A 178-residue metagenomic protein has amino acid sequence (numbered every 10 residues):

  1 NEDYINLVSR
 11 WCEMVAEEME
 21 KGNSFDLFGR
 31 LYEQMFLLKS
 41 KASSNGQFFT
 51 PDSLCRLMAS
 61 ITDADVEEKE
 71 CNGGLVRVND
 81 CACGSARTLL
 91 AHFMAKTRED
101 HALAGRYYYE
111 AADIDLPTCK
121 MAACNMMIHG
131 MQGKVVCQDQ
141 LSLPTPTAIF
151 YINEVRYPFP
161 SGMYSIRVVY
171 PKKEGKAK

Functional and structural regions predicted by a protein language model:
N1-L37: A short N-terminal interaction module
Y4, Y32, Y107-Y109, H129 (+4 more regions): Sequence-level detector for tyrosine residue identity
E18-G22, K39-A42, D65-V76: Intrinsically disordered, low-complexity coil segments
M19-N23, G46-T50, E110, I114: Conserved aromatic-histidine-acidic binding/catalytic patches
F25-F28, F36, F48-F49, F93 (+3 more regions): Phenylalanine-focused residue identity feature
F28-A64: Class I SAM-dependent transferase core
D52-E154: Conserved S-adenosyl-L-methionine
L141, T147-K178: Class I S-adenosyl-L-methionine
